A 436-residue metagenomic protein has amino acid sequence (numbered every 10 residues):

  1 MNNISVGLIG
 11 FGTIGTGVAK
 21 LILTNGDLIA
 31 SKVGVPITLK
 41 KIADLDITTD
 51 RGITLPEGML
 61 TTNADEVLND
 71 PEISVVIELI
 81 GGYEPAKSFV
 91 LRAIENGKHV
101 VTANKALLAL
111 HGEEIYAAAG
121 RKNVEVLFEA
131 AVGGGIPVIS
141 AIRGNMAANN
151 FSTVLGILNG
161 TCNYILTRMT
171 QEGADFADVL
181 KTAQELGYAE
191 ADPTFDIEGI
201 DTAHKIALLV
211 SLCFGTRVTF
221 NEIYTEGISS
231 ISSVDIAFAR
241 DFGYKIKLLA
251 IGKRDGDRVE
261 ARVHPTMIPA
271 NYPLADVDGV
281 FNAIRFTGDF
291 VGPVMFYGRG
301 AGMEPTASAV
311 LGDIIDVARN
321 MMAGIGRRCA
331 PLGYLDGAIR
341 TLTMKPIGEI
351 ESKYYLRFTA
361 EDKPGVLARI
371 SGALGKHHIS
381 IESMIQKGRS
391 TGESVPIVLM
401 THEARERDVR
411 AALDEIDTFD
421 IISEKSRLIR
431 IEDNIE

Functional and structural regions predicted by a protein language model:
M1-N96: N-terminal glycine-/serine-/threonine-rich beta1-alpha1-beta2 phosphate-ribose binding loop of Rossmann-like
A86-N96, K105-R143: Rossmann-fold NAD(P)-binding glycine/threonine-rich loop
H99-V101, I381: A short hydrophobic/small-residue beta-strand
G120-D201, L208: Rossmann-like NAD(P)H-binding beta-loop-alpha module
V179-D276, V280-A283, G302: Substrate-binding/catalytic subdomain of NAD(P)-dependent oxidoreductase enzymes
I228, G292-V294, G298-E304: Glycine-rich phosphate/pyrophosphate-binding beta-alpha loops
H264-D289, M303-E304, G375-T391: Low-complexity, glycine/alanine/valine/leucine- and proline-rich hydrophobic stretches
A309, I314, A318-E436: A conserved regulatory-domain signal marking ACT and ACT-like small-molecule sensing domains and adjacent regulatory
